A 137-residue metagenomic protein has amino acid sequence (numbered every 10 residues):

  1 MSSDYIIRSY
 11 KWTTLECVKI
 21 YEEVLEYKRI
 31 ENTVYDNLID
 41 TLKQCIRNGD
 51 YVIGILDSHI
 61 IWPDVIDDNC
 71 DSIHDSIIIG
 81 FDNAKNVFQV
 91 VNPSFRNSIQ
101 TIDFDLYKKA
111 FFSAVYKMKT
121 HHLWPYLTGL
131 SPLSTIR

Functional and structural regions predicted by a protein language model:
M1-Y35: Cysteine-nucleophile protease catalytic domains, especially the papain-like/related folds used in DUB/UBL proteases
M1-Y5, Y35-N92: Active-site-adjacent substructure of cysteine-protease-like catalytic cores
K19-E23, D40-Q44, K109: Charged/polar, solvent-exposed surface patches and flexible loops
Y21-T33, C70-S72, V91-N97: Hydrophobic transmembrane alpha-helix bundles
E31-L38, S134-I136: Alpha-helix capping and helix-coil boundary motifs
D82-R137: Noncatalytic regulatory segments and standalone regulatory/sensor domains
